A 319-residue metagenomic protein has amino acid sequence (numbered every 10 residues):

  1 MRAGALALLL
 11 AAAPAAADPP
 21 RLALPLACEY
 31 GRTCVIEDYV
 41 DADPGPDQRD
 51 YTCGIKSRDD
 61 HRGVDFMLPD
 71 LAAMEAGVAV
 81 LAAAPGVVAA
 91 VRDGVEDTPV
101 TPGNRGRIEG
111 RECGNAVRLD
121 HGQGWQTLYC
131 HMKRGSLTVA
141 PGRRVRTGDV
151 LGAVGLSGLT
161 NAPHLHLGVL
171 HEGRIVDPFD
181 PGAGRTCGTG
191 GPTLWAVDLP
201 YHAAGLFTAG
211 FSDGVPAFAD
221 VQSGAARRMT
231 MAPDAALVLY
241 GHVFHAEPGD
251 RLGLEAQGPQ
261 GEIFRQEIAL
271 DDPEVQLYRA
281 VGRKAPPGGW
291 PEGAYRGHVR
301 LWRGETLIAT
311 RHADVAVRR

Functional and structural regions predicted by a protein language model:
A11-P14: N-terminal signal peptide c-region/cleavage motif recognized by signal peptidases
D18-D47, G106-E109, T138-R143, G168-H242 (+2 more regions): Acidic, glycine-rich catalytic/binding loops that coordinate metals and/or anionic ligands
D70, E75-G77, A83-R134, V169: Zn2+-dependent peptidoglycan hydrolase active-site motif and core
A79-A90, T138-A153: Short, well-structured beta-strand-loop connectors
V243, T306-R319: Short beta-strand elements
I263-E274: Solvent-exposed serine/threonine-rich low-complexity stretches and specific carbohydrate-binding patches
D272-A285: Aromatic sugar-binding surface patches on proteins that engage polysaccharides or sugar-phosphate polymers
G293-W302: A short tyrosine-centered beta-strand micro-motif
